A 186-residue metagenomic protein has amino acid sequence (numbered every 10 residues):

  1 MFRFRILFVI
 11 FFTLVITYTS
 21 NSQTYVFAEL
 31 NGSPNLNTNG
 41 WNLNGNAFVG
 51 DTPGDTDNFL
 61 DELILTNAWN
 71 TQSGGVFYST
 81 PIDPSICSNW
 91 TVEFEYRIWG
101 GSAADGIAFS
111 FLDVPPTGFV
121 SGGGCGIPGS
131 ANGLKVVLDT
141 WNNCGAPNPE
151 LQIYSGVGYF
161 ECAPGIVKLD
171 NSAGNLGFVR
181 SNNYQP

Functional and structural regions predicted by a protein language model:
M1-Y25: Bacterial Sec-dependent N-terminal signal peptides
Q23-P186: Polar, low-complexity loop segments and adjacent catalytic/binding residues used for recognizing and processing sugar
